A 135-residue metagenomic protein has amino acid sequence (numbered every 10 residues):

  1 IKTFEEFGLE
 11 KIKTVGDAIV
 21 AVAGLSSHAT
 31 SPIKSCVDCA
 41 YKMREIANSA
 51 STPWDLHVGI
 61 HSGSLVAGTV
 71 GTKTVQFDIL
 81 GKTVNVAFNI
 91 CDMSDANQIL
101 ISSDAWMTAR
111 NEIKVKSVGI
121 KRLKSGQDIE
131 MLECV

Functional and structural regions predicted by a protein language model:
I1-T3, E112: Short, solvent-exposed secondary-structure boundary motifs
T3-S35, I46-K82, M107, G126 (+1 more regions): Catalytic core of nucleotidyl cyclases, primarily class III adenylyl/guanylyl cyclases
T30, D38, V75-F77, D95 (+2 more regions): Hydrophobic alpha-helical segments
S35-K42, I46, N85, N89 (+1 more regions): Long, highly charged amphipathic alpha-helices
M43-I46, A50, T72, M93-N97 (+1 more regions): Conserved, well-folded catalytic cores of nucleic-acid-processing and energy-transducing macromolecular machines
L65, A87, M93-V135: Cytosolic regulatory/linker segments at or just downstream of nucleotide-handling modules in signal-transduction
